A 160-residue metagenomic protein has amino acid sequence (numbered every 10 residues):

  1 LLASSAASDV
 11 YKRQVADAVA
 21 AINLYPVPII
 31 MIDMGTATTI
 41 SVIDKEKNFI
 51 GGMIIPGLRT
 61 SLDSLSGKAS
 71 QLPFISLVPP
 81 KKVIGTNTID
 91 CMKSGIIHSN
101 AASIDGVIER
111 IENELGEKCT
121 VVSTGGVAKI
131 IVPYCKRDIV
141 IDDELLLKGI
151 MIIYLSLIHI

Functional and structural regions predicted by a protein language model:
L1-A7, Y11, I158-H159: Single conserved hydrophobic/aromatic residue that forms the stacking wall/gate of nucleotide- or nucleobase-binding
S8-K68, H98-I108, I139: Phosphate-binding/catalytic loop of phosphoryl-transfer enzymes
L62-L157: ATP-binding/phosphotransfer module of carbohydrate and carboxylate kinases, centering on a glycine-rich
